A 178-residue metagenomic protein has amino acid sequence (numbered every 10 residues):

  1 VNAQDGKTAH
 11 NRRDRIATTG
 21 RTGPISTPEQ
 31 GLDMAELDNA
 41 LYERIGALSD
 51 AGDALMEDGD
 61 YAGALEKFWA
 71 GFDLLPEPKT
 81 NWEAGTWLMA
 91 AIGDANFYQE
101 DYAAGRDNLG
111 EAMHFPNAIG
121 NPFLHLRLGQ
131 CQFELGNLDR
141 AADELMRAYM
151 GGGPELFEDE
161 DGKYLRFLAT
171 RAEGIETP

Functional and structural regions predicted by a protein language model:
A35-D38, L75-W82, M113-P116, E155: Flexible helix-coil transition and linker loops at the boundaries of alpha-helical arrays
F72-L75, G110-H114, Y149-M150: Amphipathic alpha-helical segments of tetratricopeptide repeats
F133-L156: TPR/TPR-like (Sel1-like) alpha-helical repeat modules
